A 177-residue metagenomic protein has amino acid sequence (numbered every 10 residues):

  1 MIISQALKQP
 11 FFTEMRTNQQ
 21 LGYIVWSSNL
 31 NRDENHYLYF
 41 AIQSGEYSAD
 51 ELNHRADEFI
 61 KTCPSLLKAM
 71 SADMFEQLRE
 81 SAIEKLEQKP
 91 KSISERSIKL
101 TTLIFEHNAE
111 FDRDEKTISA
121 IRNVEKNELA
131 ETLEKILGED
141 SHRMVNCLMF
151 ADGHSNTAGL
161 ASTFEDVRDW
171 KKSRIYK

Functional and structural regions predicted by a protein language model:
M1-T17, A41, F164-K177: His/Glu-based metal-binding/catalytic segments typifying zinc-dependent metallopeptidases
I2, I42-Y47, I118-I121: Short, contiguous acidic/charged loop-to-helix segments that flank catalytic cores in large enzymes
A6, P10, E14, L30-I93 (+1 more regions): M16/insulysin-pitrilysin zinc metalloprotease superfamily fold
G22-S28: A short linear hydrophobic-aromatic micro-motif
Y23, L38, V145-C147: A broad, low-specificity signal marking well-ordered, structured residues that form hydrophobic/aromatic
S27, I42, M149-A151: Hydrophobic side chains in beta-strands
M74-K177: C-terminal regions of mature proteins
